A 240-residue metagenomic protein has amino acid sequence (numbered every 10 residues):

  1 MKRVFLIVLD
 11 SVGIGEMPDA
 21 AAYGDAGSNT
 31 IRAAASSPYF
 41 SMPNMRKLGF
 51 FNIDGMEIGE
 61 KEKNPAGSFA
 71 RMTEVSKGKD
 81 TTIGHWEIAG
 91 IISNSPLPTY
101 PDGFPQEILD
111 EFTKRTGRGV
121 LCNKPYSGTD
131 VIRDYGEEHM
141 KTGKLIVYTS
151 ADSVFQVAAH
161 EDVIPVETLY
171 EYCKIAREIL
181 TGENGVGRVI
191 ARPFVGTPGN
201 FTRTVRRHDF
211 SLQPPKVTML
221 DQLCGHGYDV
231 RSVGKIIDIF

Functional and structural regions predicted by a protein language model:
M1-F5: Extreme N-terminal starter segment of soluble prokaryotic enzymes
V8: Generic enzyme active-site microenvironment
S11-H160, I164-E167, R192, N200: Active-site nucleophile/metal-coordination loop of metallo-enzymes that catalyze phosphate/sulfate and related
A159-H160, E167-K235, I239: Extended, H/D-rich, highly charged conserved domains that either
